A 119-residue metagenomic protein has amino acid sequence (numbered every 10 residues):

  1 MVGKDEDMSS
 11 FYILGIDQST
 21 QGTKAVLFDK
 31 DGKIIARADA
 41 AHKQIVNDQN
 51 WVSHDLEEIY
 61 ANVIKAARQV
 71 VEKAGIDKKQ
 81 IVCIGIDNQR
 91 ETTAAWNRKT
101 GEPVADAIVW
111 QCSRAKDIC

Functional and structural regions predicted by a protein language model:
V2-A105: N-terminal glycine/serine-rich phosphate-binding loop of ATP-dependent small-molecule kinases, especially carbohydrate
C112: Carbohydrate-associated surface elements
D117-C119: Short, intrinsically disordered, charge-balanced linker/junction segments flanking boundaries in proteins
